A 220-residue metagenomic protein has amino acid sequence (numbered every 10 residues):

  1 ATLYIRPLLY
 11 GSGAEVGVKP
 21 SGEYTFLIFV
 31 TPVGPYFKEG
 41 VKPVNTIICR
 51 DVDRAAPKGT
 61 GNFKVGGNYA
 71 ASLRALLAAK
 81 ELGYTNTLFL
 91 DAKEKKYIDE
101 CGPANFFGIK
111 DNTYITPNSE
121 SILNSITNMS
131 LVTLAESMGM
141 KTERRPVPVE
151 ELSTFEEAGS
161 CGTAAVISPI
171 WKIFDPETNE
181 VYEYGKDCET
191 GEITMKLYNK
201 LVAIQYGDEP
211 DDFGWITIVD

Functional and structural regions predicted by a protein language model:
A1-Y10: Extended, Lys/Arg-enriched charged tracts that mediate electrostatic binding to polyanionic substrates
L8, E15-D220: Helix-start/capping segments and mature chain N-termini
